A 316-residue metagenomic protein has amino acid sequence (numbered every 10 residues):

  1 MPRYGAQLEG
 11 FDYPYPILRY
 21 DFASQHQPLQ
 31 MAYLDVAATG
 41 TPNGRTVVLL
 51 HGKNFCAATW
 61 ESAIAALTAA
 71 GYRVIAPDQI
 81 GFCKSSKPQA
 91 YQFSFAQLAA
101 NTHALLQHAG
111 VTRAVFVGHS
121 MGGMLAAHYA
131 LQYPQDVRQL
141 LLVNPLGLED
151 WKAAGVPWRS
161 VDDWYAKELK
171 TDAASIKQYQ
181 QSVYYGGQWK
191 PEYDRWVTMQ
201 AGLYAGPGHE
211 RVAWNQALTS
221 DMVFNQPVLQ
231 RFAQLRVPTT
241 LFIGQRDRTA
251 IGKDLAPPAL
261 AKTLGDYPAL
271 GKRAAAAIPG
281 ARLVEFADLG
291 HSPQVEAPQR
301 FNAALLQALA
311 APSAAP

Functional and structural regions predicted by a protein language model:
M1-F22, M31: An N-terminal hydrophobic leader/cap segment in hydrolases
Y20, A205-R273: Conserved serine/cysteine hydrolase catalytic core
D21-L29, L34-T39, A69, Q79-V117 (+1 more regions): Active-site loop/oxyanion-hole signature of alpha/beta-hydrolase fold enzymes
Q25, L29, L34-K84, A304: Conserved HGGG/HGGXW glycine-rich cap/lid loop of the alpha/beta-hydrolase fold
T59-E61, S85-Y91, W151-A154, G252-K253: Conserved catalytic-core motifs of eukaryotic protein kinase domains, centered on the activation segment
A127, L131, R138-T171: Flexible "cap/lid" loop of the alpha/beta hydrolase fold
T171-A233: Conserved alpha/beta-hydrolase catalytic His-Asp/Glu region
P268-P316: Catalytic active-site module of serine/aspartate enzymes centered on a nucleophile-bearing elbow/loop
